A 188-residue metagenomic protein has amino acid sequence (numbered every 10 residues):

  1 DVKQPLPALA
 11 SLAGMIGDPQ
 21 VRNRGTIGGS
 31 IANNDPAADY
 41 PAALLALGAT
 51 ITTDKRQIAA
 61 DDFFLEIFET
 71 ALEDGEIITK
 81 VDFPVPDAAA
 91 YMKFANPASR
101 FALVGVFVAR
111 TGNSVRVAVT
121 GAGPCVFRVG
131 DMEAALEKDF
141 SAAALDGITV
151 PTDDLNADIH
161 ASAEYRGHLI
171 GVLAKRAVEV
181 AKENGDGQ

Functional and structural regions predicted by a protein language model:
D1-Q188: C-terminal structural segment of proteins
